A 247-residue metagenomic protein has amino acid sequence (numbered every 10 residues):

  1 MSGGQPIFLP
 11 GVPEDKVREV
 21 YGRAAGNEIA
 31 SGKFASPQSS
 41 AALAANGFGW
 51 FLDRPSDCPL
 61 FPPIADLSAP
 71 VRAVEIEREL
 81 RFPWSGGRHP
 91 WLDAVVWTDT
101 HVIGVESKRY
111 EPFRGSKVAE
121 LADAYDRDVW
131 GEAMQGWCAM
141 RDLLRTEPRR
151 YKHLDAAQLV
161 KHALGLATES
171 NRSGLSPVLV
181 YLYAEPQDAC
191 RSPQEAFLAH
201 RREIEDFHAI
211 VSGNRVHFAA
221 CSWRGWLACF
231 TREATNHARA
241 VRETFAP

Functional and structural regions predicted by a protein language model:
M1-E77, R81: Nuclease-adjacent, charged terminal/linker segments that flank catalytic cores
P70-D99: Active-site metal-binding core of divalent-cation-utilizing nuclease and nuclease-like domains
E79-S85, H101, K108-P112, L166 (+1 more regions): Short, solvent-exposed loop/turn segments at secondary-structure junctions
A94, K108-A119: A short, conserved, highly charged catalytic patch centered on acidic carboxylates
V95-G104, A167-R172: Active-site beta-strand-loop-beta-strand hairpin of nuclease catalytic cores that positions key catalytic residues
R114-L179: Acidic, metal/cofactor-coordinating or nucleic-acid-engaging core segments within structured domains
G115-K117, A163, A189-H200: A short acidic (Asp/Glu
A184, P193-P247: Polybasic (Lys/Arg-rich)
